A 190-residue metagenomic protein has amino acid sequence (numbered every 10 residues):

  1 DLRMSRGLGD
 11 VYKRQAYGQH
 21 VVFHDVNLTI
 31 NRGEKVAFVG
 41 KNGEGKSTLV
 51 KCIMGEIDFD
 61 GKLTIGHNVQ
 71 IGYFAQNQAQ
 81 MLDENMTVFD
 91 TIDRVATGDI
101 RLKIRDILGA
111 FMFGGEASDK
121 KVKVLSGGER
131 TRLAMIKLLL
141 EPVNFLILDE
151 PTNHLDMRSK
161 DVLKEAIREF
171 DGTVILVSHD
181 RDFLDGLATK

Functional and structural regions predicted by a protein language model:
R3-K190: ABC ATP-binding cassette signature C-motif
